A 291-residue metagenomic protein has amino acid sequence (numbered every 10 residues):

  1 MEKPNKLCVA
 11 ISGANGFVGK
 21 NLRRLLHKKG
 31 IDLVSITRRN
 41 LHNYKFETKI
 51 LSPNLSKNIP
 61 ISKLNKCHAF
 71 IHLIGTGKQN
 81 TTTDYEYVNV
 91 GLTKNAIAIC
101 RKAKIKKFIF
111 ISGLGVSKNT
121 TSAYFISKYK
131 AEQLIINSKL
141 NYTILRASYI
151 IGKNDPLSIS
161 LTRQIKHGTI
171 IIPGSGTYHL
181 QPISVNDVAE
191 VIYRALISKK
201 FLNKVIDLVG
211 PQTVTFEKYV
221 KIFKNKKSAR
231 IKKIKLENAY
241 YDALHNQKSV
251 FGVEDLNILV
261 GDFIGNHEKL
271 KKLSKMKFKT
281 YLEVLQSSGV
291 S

Functional and structural regions predicted by a protein language model:
E2-K3, L7-K29: N-terminal Rossmann NAD(P)H-binding glycine-rich loop of SDR-like oxidoreductase domains
H42-N43, E47, L51-N95, I99-K102 (+1 more regions): NAD(P)H-binding glycine-rich loop region in Rossmannoid oxidoreductase-like domains and their noncatalytic homologs
V88-E132, N137, T143: Conserved Rossmann-fold NAD(P)-dependent oxidoreductase catalytic core, especially the SDR/UDP-sugar
E132-P156, S160-Q164: Conserved beta-loop-beta element that borders a ligand/cofactor-binding pocket
P156-S158, G174-L196, K204: Substrate-positioning beta->alpha
P173-Y178, I206-T213, K224-N225, K271-K275: Glycine-rich Rossmann NAD(P)(H)-binding loop
K221-I264: Terminal hydrophobic/aromatic helix or amphipathic segment near a protein terminus
D262-S291: Amphipathic terminal alpha-helices
